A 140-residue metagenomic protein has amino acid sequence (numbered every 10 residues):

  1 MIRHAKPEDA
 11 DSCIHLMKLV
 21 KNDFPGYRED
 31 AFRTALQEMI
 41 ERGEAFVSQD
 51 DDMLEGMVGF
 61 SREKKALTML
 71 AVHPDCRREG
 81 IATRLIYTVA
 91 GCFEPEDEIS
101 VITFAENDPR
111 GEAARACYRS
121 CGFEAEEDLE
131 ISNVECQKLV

Functional and structural regions predicted by a protein language model:
H4-M69, H73-D75, I86-Y87, C92: Acetyl-CoA-dependent GNAT
E29, E130-I131: Proline- and acidic/polar-enriched loop/turn elements at helix boundaries
L70-I81, F104-N107: A short, internal acetyl-CoA/4′-phosphopantetheine-binding micro-motif in the GNAT/acyltransferase core
T83, E106-D128: Conserved active-site alpha-helix within GNAT-family acetyltransferase domains
F93-N107: Conserved GNAT acetyl-CoA-binding A-motif
S132-C136: Short acidic/glycine-enriched loop/turn segments that link adjacent beta-strands
L139-V140: Core SAM-dependent methyltransferase catalytic element
